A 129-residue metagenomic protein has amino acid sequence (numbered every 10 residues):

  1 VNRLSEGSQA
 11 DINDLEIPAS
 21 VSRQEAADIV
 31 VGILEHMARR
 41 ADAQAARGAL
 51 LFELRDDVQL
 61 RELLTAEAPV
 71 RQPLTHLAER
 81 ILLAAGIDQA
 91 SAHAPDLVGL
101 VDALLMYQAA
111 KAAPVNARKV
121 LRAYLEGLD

Functional and structural regions predicted by a protein language model:
N2-Q44, A94-L97: Hydrophobic alpha-helical connector segments
G7, H36, R40, D57 (+3 more regions): Phosphate/oxyanion-binding loops and surfaces in catalytic or ligand/nucleic-acid-binding neighborhoods
I12, E16, V58, L82 (+1 more regions): Short amphipathic alpha-helical interaction patches enriched in hydrophobic/aromatic residues with interspersed Lys/Arg
A27, V31, R71-E79, R118-L125: An amphipathic alpha-helix signature
V31-A38, A46-D57, I81, A123-G127: Helix-loop "lid/cap" segments that line or gate small-molecule binding pockets
R39-G48, V58-A85, P95: Amphipathic alpha-helical packing segments from all-alpha helical-bundle domains
A45, F52-E53, H76, D88-A110 (+1 more regions): Hydrophobic alpha-helical segments that form the core of small-molecule binding pockets and/or dimer interfaces
V115: Short terminal or interdomain "cap/linker" segment that borders an active site or interface and mediates
